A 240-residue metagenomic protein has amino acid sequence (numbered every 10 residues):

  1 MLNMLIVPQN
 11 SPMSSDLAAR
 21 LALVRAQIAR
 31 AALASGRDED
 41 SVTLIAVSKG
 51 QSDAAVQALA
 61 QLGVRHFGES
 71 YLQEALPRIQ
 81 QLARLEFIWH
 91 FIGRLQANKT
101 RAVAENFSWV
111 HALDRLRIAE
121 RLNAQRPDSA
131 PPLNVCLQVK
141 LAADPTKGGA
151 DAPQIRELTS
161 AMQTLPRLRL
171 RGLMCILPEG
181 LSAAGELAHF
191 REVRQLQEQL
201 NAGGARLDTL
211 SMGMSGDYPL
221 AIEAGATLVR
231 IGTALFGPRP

Functional and structural regions predicted by a protein language model:
L2-G216, I222-A224, P238: Conserved alpha/beta-domain cores
A226-P240: Gly/Pro- and small hydrophobic-enriched strand-loop and loop-to-helix capping segments that sit at the rims
